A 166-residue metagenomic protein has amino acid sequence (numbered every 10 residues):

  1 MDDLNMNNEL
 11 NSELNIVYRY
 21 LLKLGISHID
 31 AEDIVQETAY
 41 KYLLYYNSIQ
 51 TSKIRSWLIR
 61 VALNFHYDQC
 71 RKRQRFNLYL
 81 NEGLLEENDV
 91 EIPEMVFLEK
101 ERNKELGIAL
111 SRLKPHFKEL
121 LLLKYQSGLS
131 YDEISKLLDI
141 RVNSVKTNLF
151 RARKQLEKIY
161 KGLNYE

Functional and structural regions predicted by a protein language model:
M1-R19, E32: A short, charge-rich alpha-helical start-of-domain segment used by transcription regulators
V17, L21, L58, A62-C70: Hydrophobic-face residues of short alpha-helical interaction/recognition segments
D33-Y40, L44, S52-N64: Structural recognition of an alpha-helix C-terminal capping motif at a helix-to-coil junction
L63-L80, E99, R151: Arg/Lys-rich amphipathic alpha helix in sigma70-family domain 2
F76-K100, S130: Internal acidic/polar
E105-L113: Short amphipathic alpha-helical boundary/capping segments
L120-K124: A short pre-motif secondary-structure segment
L138-G162: DNA-recognition helix of helix-turn-helix
